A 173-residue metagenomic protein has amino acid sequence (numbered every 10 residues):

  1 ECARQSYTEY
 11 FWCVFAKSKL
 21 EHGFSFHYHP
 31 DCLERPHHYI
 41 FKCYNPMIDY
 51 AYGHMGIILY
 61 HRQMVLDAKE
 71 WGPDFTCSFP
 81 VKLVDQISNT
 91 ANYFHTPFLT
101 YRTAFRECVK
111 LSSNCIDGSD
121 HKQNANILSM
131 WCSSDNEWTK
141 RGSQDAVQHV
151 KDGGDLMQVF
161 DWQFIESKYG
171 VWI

Functional and structural regions predicted by a protein language model:
C2-Y10, V14: Active-site nucleotide-sugar/metal-binding loop of Leloir-type enzymes
F15-K19: The conserved acidic donor/metal-binding loop of glycosyltransferases
E21-F24: Active-site-adjacent loop/helix micro-motif of nuclease/hydrolase catalytic cores
F26-I173: Catalytic-site signature of metal-activated, phosphate-bearing donor transferases, centered on the GT-A/GT-A-like
